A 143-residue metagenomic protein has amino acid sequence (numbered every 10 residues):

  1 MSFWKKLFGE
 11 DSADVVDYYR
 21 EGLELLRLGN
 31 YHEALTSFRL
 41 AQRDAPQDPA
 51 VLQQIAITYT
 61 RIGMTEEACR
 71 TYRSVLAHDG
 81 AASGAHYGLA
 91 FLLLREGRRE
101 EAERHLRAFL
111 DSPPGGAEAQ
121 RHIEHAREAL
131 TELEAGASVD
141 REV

Functional and structural regions predicted by a protein language model:
G9, L40-R43, R73-A77, D111: Conserved structural position within tetratricopeptide repeats
S12-D44: Alpha-helical segment of the N-proximal tetratricopeptide repeat
